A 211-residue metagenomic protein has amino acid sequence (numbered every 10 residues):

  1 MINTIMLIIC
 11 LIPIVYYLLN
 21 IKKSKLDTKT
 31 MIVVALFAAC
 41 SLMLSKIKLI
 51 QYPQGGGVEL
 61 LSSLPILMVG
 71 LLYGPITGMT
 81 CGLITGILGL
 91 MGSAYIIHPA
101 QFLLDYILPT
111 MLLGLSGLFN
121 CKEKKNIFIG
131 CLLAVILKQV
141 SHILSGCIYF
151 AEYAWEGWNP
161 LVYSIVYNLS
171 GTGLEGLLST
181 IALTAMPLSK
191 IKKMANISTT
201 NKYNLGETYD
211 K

Functional and structural regions predicted by a protein language model:
I2-M68: Hydrophobic transmembrane alpha-helices
C10-K23, I32-A38, L42-M43, C81 (+2 more regions): Short helix-perturbing small/polar motifs within transmembrane alpha-helices
L44-L61, L83-L118, F150-A154: Interfacial aromatic-anchored transmembrane helix boundaries in multi-pass membrane proteins
S45, H142, G146-A154, S179 (+2 more regions): Juxtamembrane/transmembrane-helix interface segments of polytopic membrane transporters
L61-G78, L115-S116: Generic transmembrane alpha-helix motif of multi-pass integral membrane proteins
I76, K125-I129, V162: Residues that define the loop-to-transmembrane-helix transition and helix capping in multi-pass membrane transporters
P160-L178: Individual transmembrane alpha-helices with interfacial aromatic-anchor signatures
K193-K211: Short, highly charged, low-complexity non-transmembrane loops/tails of multi-pass membrane proteins
